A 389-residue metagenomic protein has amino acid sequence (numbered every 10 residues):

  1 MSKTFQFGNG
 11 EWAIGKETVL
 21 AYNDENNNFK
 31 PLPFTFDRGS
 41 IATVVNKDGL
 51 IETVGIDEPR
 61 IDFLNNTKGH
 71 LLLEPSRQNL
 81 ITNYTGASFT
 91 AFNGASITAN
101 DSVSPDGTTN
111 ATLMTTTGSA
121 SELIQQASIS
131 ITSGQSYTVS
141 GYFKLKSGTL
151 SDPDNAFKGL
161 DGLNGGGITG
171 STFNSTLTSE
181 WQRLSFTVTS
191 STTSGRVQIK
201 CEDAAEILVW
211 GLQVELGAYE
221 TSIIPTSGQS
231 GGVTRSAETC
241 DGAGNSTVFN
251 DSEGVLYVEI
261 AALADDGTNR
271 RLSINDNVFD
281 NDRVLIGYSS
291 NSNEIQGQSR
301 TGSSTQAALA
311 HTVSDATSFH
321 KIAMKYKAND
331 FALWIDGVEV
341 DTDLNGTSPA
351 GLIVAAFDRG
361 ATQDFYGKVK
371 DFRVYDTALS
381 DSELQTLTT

Functional and structural regions predicted by a protein language model:
M1-T4, E215-N250, D266, K370-T389: Extended recognition patches within non-cytosolic domains
L71, D101-E122: Short carbohydrate-recognition loop motifs
N83-F89, A120-N155, L184-S190, G211-V214 (+1 more regions): Extra-cytoplasmic beta-strand recognition segments
S121-I129, G166-S175, Q298-K321: Short, aromatic/His-centered strand-loop micro-motif at the edge of beta-sheets
V139, L184-V188, T317-K327, F331-L333: Short tryptophan-centered beta-strand motifs in secreted/extracellular beta-sheet-rich domains of glycan-recognition
N164-T192: Extracellular carbohydrate recognition and processing domains and analogous Trp-centered ligand-binding platforms
G170-T172, S273-Q296: Glycan-recognition/cleft segments
S194, V340-V369: Flexible glycan-contacting loops in extracellular carbohydrate-active proteins
